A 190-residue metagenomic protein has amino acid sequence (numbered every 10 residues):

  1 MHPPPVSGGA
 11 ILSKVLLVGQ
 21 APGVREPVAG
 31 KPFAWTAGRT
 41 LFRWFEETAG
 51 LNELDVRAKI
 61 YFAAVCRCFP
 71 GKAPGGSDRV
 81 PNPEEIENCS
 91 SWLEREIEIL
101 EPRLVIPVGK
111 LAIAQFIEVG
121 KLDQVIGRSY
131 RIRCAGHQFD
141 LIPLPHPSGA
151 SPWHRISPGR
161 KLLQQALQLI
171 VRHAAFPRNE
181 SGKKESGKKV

Functional and structural regions predicted by a protein language model:
M1-S129, C134-P177: A polyanion-binding, active-site-adjacent surface
